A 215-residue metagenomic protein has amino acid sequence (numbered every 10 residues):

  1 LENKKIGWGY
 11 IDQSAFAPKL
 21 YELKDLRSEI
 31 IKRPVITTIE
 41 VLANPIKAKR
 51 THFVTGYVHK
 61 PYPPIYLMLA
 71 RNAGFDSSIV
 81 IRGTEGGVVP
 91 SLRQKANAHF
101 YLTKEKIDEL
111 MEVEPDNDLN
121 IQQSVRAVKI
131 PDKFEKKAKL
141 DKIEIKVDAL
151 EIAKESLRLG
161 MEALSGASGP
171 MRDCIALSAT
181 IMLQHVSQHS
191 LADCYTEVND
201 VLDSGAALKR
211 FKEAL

Functional and structural regions predicted by a protein language model:
N3-L215: Glycine-rich anion-binding loops and their surrounding alpha/beta cores
